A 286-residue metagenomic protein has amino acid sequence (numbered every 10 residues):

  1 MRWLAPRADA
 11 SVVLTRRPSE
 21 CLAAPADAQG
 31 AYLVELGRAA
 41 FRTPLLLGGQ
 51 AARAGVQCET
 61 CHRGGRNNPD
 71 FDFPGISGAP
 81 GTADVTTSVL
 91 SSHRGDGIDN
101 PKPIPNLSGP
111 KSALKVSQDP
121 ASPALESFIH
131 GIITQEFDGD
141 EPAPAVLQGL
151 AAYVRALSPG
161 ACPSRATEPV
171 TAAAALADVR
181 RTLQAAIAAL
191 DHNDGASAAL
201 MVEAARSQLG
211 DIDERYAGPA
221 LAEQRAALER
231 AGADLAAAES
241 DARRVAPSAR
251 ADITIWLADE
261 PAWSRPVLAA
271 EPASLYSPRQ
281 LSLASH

Functional and structural regions predicted by a protein language model:
M1-H286: Periplasmic c-type cytochrome electron-transfer domains
